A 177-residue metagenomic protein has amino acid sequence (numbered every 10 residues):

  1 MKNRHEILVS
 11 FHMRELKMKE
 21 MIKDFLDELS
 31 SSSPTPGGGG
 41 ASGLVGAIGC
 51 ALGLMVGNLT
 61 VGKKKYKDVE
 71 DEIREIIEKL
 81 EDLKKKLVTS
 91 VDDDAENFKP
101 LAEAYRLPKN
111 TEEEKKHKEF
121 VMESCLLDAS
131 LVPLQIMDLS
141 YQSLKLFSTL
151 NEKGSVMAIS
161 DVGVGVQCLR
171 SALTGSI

Functional and structural regions predicted by a protein language model:
N3-H5, V9-F11: N-terminal amphipathic/hydrophobic targeting modules at extreme N-termini, encompassing cleavable Sec/SRP-type signal
K17-P36: Short, hydrophobic/aliphatic alpha-helical segments
M21, F25, I48-M55, N97 (+3 more regions): Amphipathic, well-ordered alpha-helical segments in soluble domains
S31-L54, A158-S176: Conserved phosphate/anionic-ligand binding catalytic regions in large, soluble enzymes, centered on
M55-K67: Transmembrane signal-anchor/signal-peptide helices with a preference for the extracytoplasmic
K64-E103: A structural-propensity feature for long, helix-poor, extended segments
D94, F98-S171: Amphipathic alpha-helical interface segments
